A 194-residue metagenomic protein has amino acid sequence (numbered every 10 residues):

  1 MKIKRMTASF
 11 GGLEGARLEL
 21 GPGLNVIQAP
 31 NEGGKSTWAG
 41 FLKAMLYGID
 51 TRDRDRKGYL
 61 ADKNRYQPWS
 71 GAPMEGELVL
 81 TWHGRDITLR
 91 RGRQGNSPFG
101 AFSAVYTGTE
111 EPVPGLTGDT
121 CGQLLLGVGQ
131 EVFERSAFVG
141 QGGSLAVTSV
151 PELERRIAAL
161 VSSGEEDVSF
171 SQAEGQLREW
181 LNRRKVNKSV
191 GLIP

Functional and structural regions predicted by a protein language model:
M1-E111, G115, T120: Extreme N-terminal "head/tail" segments of very large remodeling/mechanoenzyme assemblies
S9-F10, V128-G129, S149, L192-I193: Short, flexible segments with low predicted structural confidence
E14, E19, E32-G34, E75-E77 (+5 more regions): Glutamate identity and glutamate-enriched acidic tracts
V26, V139-P194: Extended, Lys/Glu-rich alpha-helical coiled-coil stalks
L60, T88-S136, L145-V168: Glycine-rich phosphate-binding loops of NTPases
